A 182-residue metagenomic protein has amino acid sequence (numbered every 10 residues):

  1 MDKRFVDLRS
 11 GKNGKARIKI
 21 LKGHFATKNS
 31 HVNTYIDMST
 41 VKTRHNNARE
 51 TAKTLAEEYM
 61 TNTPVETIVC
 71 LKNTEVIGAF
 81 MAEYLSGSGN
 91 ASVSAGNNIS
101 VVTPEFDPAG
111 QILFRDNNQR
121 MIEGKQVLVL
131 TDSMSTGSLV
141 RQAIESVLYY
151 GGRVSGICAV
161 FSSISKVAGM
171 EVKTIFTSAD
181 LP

Functional and structural regions predicted by a protein language model:
M1-K12, I144-P182: PRPP-dependent phosphoribosyltransferase catalytic core
M1-P64: Active-site-facing substrate-recognition patch
T43, N73-T74, S135, I164: Glycine-/small-residue-rich active-site loops that bind phosphorylated ligands and cofactors
E57, E83, G87, E145 (+1 more regions): Short, well-ordered alpha-helices that flank and scaffold nucleotide-derived cofactor binding pockets
T63-N73: Short glycine-rich phosphate-binding loop at a beta-alpha junction
E66, K125, S155: Conserved acidic residues
C70, V129-L130: Hydrophobic Val/Ile/Leu positions in short beta-strands of Rossmann-like dinucleotide-binding domains
E75-L128, S135-R141: Short, glycine/charge-rich flexible loops or terminal/linker lids adjacent to PRPP-binding catalytic cores
